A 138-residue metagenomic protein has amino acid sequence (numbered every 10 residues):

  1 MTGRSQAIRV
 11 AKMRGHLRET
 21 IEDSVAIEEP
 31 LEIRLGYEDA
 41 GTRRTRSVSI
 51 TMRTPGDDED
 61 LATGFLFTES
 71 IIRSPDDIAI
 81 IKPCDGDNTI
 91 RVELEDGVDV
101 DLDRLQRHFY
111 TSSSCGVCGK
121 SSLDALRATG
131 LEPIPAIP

Functional and structural regions predicted by a protein language model:
M1-P138: Intrinsically disordered, low-complexity regions enriched in acidic/Ser/Thr/Pro/Gln residues
